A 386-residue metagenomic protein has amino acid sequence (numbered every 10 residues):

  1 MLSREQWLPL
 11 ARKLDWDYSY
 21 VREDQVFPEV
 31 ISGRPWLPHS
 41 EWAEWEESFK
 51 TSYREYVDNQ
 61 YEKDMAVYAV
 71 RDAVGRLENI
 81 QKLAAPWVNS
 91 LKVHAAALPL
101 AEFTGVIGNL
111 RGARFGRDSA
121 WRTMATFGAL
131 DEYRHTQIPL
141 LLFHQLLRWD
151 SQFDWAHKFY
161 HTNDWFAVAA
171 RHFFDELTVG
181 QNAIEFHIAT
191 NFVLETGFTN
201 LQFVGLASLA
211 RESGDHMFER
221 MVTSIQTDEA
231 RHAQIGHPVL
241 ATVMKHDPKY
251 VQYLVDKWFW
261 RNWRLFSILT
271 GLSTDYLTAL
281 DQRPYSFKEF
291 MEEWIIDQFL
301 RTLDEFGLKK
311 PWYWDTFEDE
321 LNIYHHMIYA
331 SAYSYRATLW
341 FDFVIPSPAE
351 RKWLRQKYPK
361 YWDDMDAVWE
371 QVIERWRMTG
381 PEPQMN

Functional and structural regions predicted by a protein language model:
M1-L37, E44, Y250-N386: Extended, helix-rich structural scaffolds rather than catalytic motifs
W7, P38-S48, S90-H94, D118-R134 (+2 more regions): Alpha-helical scaffold segments that form or flank carboxylate-/histidine-based iron centers
R12, W16-R22, A85-G116, Q181-E212 (+1 more regions): Alpha-helical bundle segments that constitute or directly flank the non-heme di-iron/ferroxidase center
Y20-R71, Y133-A156, H237-V239: Conserved alpha-helical segments that form or flank metal/cofactor-binding pockets of metalloenzymes
D72-H94, W155-V193, R211-S213, W260-L280: Acidic/His metal-coordination segments adjacent to aromatic residues that form catalytic metal sites in metalloenzymes
V93-A169: Long, hydrophobic, well-ordered secondary-structure blocks that form the structural core and pocket-lining surfaces
R111-T123, H144-S151, L177-E185, V204-S224 (+3 more regions): Inter-helical turn/loop segments and adjacent helix faces that build the functional surface of alpha-helical bundle
F127-Q145, S224-T242, R261-L265: Alpha-helical scaffold segments in carbohydrate-active enzymes
